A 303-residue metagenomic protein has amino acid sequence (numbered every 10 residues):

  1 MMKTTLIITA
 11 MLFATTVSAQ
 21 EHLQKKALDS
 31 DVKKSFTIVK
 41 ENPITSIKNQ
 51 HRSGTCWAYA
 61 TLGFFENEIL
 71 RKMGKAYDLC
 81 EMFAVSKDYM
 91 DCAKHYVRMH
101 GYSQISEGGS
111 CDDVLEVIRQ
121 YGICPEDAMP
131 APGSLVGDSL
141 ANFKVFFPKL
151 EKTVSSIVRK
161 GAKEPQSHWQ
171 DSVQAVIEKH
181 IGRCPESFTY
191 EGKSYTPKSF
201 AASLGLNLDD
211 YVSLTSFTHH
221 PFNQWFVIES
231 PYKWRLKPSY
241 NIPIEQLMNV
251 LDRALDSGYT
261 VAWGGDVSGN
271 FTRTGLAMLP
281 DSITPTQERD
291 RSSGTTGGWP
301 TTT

Functional and structural regions predicted by a protein language model:
M1-H22: Bacterial Sec-dependent N-terminal signal peptides
H22-T303: Catalytic-core signature of thiol
